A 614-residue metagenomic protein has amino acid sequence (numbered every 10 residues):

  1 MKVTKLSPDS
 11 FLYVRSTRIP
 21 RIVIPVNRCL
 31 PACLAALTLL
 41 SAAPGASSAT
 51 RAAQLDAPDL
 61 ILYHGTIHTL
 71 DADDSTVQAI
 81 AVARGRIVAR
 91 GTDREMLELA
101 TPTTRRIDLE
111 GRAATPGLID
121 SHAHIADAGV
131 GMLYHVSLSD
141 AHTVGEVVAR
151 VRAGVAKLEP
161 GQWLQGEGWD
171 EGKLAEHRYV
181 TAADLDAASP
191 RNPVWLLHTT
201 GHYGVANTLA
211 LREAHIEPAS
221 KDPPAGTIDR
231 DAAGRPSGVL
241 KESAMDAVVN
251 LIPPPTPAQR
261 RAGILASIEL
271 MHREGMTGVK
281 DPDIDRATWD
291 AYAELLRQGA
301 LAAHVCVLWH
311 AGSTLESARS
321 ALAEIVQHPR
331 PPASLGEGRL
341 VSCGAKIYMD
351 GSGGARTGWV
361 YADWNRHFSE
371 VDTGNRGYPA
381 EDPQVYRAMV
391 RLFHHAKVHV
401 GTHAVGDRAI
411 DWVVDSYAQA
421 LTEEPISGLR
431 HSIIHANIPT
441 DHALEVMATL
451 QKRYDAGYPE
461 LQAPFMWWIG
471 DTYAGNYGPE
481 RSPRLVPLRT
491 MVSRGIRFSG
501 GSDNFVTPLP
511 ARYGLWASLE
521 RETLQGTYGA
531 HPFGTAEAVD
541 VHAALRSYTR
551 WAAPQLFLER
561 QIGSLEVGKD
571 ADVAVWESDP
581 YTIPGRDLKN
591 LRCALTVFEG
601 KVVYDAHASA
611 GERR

Functional and structural regions predicted by a protein language model:
T4-C33: Bacterial N-terminal signal peptides that target proteins for export
P31-G45: Bacterial N-terminal signal peptides
A43-A53: Signal peptide processing junction and immediate N-terminal pro/mature segment of secreted/exported proteins
A53-Y63, H68, A72-Q327, C343 (+7 more regions): Divalent metal-binding segments
L296-G299, R330-G336, E424-I426, M447-A456: Acidic (Asp/Glu)-rich catalytic clusters
A303-A345, R430-N437, D441, V446-A448 (+1 more regions): Phosphate/diphosphate-binding loops
R339-T357, Y454-M466: Non-cysteine beta-strand/loop elements that form the S-adenosyl-L-methionine
R391-G401, R408-H431, A436, D441 (+5 more regions): His/Asp/Glu-enriched, well-ordered alpha-helical/loop segment that forms or immediately abuts the divalent-metal
